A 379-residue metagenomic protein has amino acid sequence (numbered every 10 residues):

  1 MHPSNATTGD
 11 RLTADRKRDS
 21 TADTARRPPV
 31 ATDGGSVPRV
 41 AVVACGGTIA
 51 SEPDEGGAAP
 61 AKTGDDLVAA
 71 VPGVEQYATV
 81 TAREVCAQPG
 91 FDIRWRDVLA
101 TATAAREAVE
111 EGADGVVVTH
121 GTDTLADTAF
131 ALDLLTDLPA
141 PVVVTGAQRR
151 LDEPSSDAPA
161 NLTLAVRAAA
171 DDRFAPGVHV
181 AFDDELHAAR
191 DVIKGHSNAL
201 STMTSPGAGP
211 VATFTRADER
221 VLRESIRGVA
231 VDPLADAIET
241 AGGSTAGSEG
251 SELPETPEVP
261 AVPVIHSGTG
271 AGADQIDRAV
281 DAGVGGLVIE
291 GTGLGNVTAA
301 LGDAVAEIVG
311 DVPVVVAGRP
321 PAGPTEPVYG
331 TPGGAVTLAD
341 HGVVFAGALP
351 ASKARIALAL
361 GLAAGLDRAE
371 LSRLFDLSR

Functional and structural regions predicted by a protein language model:
H2-E107, G285-G286, N296, D303 (+3 more regions): ATP/NTP phosphate-donor binding region
V43, V71-P72, R190-G285: Accessory alpha-helical/coil subdomains and C-terminal extensions that flank or cap enzyme catalytic cores
V43-C45, V118-H120, V143-G146, H179-D183 (+3 more regions): Short beta-strand segments
E55-D65, T124, F130-V142, A158-L164 (+2 more regions): A glycine- and small-aliphatic-rich helix-loop capping segment at beta-alpha/alpha-beta transitions that lines
E110-L125, A282-L294: Short acidic, glycine-rich surface-loop motifs adjacent to enzyme active sites
V118-A140, V297-A306: Short Gly/Thr/Asp-enriched flexible loops that form oxyanion-binding sites at enzyme active sites
V144-R216: Internal gly/pro-rich beta-alpha loop/helix module that stabilizes soluble enzyme cofactors or their anionic handles
L294-R379: C-terminal non-catalytic interaction/assembly regions of soluble proteins
